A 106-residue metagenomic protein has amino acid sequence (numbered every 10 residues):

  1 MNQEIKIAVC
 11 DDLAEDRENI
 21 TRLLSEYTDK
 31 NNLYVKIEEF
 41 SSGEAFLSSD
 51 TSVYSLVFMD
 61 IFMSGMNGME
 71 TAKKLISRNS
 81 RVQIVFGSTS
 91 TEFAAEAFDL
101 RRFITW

Functional and structural regions predicted by a protein language model:
N2, A14-E38: Two-component/phosphorelay signaling modules centered on CheY-like receiver
E4, Y34-K36, R81, R102-F103: A generic structural signal for alpha->beta connector loops
C10-D11, F40-S42, V57, G87: Conserved sequence signature across two-component system core domains
E18, S48, A95: Alpha-helical elements of the RecA-like P-loop NTPase motor core of helicases
E26-K30, S48-S52, S77: Secondary-structure boundary motif
E38-L56: Acidic, metal-coordinating helix/loop segments flanking the phosphotransfer/catalytic sites of two-component signaling
Y54-W106: CheY-like receiver
